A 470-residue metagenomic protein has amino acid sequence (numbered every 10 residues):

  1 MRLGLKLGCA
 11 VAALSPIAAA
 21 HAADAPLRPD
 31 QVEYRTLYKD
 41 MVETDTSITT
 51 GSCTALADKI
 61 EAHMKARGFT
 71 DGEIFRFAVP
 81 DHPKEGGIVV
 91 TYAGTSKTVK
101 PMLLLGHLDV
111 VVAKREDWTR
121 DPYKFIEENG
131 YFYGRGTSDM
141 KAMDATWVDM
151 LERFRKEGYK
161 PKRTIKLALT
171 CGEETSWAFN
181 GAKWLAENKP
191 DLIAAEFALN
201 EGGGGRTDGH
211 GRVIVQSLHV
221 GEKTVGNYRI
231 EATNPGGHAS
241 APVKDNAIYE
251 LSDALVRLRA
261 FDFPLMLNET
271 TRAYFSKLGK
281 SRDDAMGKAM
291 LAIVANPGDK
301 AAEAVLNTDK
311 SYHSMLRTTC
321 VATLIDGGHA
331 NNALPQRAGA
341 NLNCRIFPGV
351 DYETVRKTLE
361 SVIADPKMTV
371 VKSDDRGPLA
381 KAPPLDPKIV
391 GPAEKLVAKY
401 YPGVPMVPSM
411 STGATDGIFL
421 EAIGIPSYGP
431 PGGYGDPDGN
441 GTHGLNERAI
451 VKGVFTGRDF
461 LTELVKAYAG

Functional and structural regions predicted by a protein language model:
M1-H21: Gram-negative bacterial Sec-dependent N-terminal signal peptides
A23-R135, D144, F154-R163, L342: Acidic/His- and Gly-rich active-site-bordering loop/insert found across diverse amide/peptide-bond hydrolases
L27-R35, T46-A57, P83, T137-M140 (+7 more regions): Solvent-exposed, acidic/flexible segments
R35-T46, E231-N234, V371-L379: Acidic/histidine-rich, surface-exposed loop or edge segments in extracytoplasmic proteins
K97-V99, G204-T207, M266-N332, Q336-R337 (+4 more regions): An extended, acidic, His-containing surface patch that forms the Zn2+-binding/catalytic region of metallohydrolases
L108-D109, L258-D262, E360-M368: A common structural junction motif
Y131-F132, S138-S217: Acidic/histidine-rich catalytic neighborhood of metal-dependent amide-processing enzymes
A182-E187, S240-P264: A short core secondary-structure module
